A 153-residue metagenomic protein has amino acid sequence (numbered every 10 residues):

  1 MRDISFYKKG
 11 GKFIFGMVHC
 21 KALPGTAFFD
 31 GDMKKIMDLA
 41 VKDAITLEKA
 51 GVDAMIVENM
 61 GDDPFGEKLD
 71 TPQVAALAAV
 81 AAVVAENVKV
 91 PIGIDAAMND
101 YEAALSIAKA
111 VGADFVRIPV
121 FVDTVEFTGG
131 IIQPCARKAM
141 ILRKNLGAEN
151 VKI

Functional and structural regions predicted by a protein language model:
R2-D3, K9-G11, G16-M17, G66-I94 (+1 more regions): Alpha-helix-loop-beta-strand connector modules within alpha/beta enzyme cores
G16, L47, M55, V116: Conserved, mostly hydrophobic/aromatic
M17, V41, G51, I118 (+1 more regions): Ligand-binding pocket scaffold of soluble enzyme catalytic domains
H19-K42, I92-D100: Active-site mouth loops of central-metabolism enzymes
C20-L23, E102-I153: Conserved anion-binding
L39-G51, V83-E86: A short, N-terminal amphipathic alpha-helix
G51-A76, V122-G130: Glycine-rich, proline-tolerant flexible connector loops at the mouths of alpha/beta enzymes
V57, I94, R117-I118: General beta-strand structural signal in soluble alpha/beta enzymes
